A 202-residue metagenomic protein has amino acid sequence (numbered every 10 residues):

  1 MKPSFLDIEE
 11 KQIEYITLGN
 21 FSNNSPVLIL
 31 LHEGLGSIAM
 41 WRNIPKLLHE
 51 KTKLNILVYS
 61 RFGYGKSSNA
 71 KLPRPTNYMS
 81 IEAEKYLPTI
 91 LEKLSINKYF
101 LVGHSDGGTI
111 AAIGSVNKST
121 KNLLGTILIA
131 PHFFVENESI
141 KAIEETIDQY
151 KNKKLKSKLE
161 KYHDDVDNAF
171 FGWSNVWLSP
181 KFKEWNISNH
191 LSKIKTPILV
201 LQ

Functional and structural regions predicted by a protein language model:
M1-I13: N-terminal cap/lid segment of alpha/beta-hydrolase-fold proteins
E14-N69: Conserved HGGG/HGGXW glycine-rich cap/lid loop of the alpha/beta-hydrolase fold
R61-K98: Active-site loop/oxyanion-hole signature of alpha/beta-hydrolase fold enzymes
Y99, G103-G108: Conserved alpha/beta-hydrolase "nucleophile elbow" surrounding the catalytic nucleophile
F100, L124-I127, S192: Residue in the alpha/beta-hydrolase core beta-strand immediately N-terminal to the catalytic nucleophile
T109-K153: Flexible "cap/lid" loop of the alpha/beta hydrolase fold
W173-H190: Active-site nucleophile elbow and catalytic-triad environment of alpha/beta-hydrolase enzymes
I194, V200-Q202: Short beta-strand/loop motif that positions the catalytic acidic residue of the alpha/beta-hydrolase fold
